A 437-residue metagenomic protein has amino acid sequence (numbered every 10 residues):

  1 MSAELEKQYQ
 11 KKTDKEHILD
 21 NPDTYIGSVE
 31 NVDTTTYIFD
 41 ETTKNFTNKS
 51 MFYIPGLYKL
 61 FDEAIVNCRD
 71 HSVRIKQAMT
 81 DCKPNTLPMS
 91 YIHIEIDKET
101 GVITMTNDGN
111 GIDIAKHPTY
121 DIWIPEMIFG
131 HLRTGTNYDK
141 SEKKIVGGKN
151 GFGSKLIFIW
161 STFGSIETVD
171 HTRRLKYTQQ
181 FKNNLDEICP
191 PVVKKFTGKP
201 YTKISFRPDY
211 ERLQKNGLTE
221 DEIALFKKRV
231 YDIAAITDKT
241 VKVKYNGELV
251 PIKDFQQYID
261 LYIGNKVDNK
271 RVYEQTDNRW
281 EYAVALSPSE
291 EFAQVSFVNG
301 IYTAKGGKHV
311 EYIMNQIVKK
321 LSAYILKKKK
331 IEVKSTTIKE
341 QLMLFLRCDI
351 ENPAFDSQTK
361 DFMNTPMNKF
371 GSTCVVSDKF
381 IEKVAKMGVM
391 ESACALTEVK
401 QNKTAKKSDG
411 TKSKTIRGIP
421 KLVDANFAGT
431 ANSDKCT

Functional and structural regions predicted by a protein language model:
M1-K11, K15, N21, V29-S50 (+8 more regions): GHKL-family ATPase ATP-binding module
L19, I114-G135: Short conserved segment of the HATPase_c
I26: ABC-family P-loop ATPase nucleotide-binding domains
